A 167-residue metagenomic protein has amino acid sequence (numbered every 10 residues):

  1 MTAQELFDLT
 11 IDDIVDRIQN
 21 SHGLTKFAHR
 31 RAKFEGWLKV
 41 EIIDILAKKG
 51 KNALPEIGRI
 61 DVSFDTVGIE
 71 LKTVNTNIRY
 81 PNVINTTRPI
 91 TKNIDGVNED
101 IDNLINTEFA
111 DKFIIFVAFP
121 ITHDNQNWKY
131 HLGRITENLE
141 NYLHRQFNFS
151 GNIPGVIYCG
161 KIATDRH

Functional and structural regions predicted by a protein language model:
M1-E56: Acidic-basic catalytic patches of nuclease active cores, encompassing PD-(D/E)XK and other metal-cofactor nuclease
T10, I14, I18, I42 (+4 more regions): Hydrophobic, Leu/Ile/Phe/Ala-enriched alpha-helical segments that form helix-helix packing faces
S21-H29, E108-D124: Short glycine-rich, basic-tinged beta-strand/loop micro-motifs
T25-R31, I78-N93: Surface-exposed cleft-lining segments at the edges of enzyme active sites
K48-E70: Hydrophobic/aromatic-rich structural module bridging two neighboring secondary-structure elements via a short loop
V62-T87, L104: Conserved catalytic cores of phosphodiester-cleaving nucleases, focusing on short active-site segments
N85-I114, D124-N127: Short, charged, amphipathic alpha-helix that recurs within catalytic cores of restriction-modification and other
F113-H167: Domain-level recognition of nuclease-like catalytic cores that cleave nucleotide substrates
